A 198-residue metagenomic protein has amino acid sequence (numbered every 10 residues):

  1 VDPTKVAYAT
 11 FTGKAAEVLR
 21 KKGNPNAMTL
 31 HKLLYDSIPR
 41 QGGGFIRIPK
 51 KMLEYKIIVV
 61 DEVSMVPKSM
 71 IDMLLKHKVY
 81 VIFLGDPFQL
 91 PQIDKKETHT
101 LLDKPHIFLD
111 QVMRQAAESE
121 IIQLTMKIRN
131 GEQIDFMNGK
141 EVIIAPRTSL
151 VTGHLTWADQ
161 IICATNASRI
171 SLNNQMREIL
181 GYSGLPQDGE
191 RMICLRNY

Functional and structural regions predicted by a protein language model:
V1-M137: ASCE P-loop NTPase helicase motor core
L84-Y198: Conserved helicase motor core of P-loop NTPases
